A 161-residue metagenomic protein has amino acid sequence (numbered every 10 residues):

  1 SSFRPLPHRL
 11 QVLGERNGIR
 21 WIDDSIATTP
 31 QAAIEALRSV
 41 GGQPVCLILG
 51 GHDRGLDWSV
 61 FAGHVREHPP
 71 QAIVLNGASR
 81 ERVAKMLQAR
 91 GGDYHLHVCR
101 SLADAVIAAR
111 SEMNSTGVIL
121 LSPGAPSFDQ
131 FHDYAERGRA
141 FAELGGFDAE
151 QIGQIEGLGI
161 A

Functional and structural regions predicted by a protein language model:
S1-P70: Nucleotide phosphate-binding/pyrophosphate-handling subdomain across enzymes that bind or process nucleotide phosphates
S2-L6, S39-Q43, H68, M86 (+5 more regions): Change "in soluble alpha/beta enzymes" to "in soluble alpha/beta proteins
T28, G51-R54, S79, G124-F128: Short glycine-rich anion-binding loops that position phosphate/pyrophosphate groups of nucleotides and phosphorylated
A32, R82-K85, Q130: Phosphate- and divalent-cation-binding pockets in alpha/beta enzyme and binding domains that engage nucleotide-derived
C46, I119-G124: Short beta-strands and strand-loop turn motifs
S59-G117, I155-A161: C-terminal helical cap/extension that packs against the catalytic core of soluble nucleotide-cofactor enzymes
G124-E150: Glycine/aspartate-rich loop-and-adjacent alpha/beta segment that forms the canonical ThDP
